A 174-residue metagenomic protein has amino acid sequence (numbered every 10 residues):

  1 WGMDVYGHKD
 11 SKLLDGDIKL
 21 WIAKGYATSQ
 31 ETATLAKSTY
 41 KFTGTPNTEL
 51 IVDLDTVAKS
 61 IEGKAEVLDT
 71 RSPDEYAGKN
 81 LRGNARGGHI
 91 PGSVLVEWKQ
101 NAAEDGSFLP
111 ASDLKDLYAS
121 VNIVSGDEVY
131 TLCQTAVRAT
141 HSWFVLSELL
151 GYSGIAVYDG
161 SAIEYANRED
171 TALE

Functional and structural regions predicted by a protein language model:
W1-I51, K79, R138-I155, G160-S161: Thiolate-centered catalytic microenvironments shared by cysteine-dependent enzyme domains
M3, D69, S93, A136 (+1 more regions): Terminal peptide-recognition signature
K12-L13, E66-D69, L95, E128-L132 (+1 more regions): Structural recognition of the beta-strand scaffold that forms the well-ordered cores of secreted hydrolase catalytic
K19-P91, D170-E174: Active-site neighborhoods of enzymes that stabilize oxyanions during catalysis
A23-K24, A103-G106, Y165-R168: Short, charged, surface-exposed secondary-structure boundary motifs
V94-A103, G160-E164: Short, flexible loop segments at boundaries between secondary-structure elements
W98-V129: Helix-loop module immediately N-terminal to the HCX5R catalytic loop in PTP-like cysteine phosphatase domains
D116, G126-A162, A166-L173: C-terminal soluble interaction/assembly domains
